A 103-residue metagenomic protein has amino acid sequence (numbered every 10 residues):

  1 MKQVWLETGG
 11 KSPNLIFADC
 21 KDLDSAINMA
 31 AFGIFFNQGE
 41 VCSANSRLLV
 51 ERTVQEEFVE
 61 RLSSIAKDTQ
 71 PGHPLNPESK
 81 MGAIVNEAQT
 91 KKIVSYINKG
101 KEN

Functional and structural regions predicted by a protein language model:
M1-N103: ALDH superfamily catalytic-core signature
